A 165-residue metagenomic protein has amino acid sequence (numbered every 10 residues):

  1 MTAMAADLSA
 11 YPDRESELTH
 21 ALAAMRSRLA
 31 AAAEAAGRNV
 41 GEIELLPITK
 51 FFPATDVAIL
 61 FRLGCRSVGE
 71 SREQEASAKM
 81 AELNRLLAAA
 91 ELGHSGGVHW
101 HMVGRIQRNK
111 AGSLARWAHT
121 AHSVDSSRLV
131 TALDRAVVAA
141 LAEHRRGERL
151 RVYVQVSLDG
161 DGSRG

Functional and structural regions predicted by a protein language model:
T2-G165: Conserved alpha/beta-domain cores
